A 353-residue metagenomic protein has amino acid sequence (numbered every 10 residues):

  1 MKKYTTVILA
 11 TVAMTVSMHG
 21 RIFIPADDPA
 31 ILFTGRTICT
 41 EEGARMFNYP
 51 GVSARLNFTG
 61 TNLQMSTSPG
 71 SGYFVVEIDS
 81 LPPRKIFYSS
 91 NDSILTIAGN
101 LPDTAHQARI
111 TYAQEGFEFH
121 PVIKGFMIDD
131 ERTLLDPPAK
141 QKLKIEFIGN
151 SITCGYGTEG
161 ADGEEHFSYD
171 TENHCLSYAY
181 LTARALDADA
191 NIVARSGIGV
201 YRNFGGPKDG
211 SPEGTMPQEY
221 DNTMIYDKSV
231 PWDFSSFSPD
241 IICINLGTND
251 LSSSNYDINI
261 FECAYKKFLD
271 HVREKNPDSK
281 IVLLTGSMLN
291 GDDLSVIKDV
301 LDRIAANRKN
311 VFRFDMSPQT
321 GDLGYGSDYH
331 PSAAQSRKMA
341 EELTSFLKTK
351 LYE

Functional and structural regions predicted by a protein language model:
M1-F23: Bacterial Sec-dependent N-terminal signal peptides
M18-I148, I152-H174: N-terminal secretory targeting modules
Y49-G51, G116-H120, T158, E164-C263 (+2 more regions): Conserved SGNH/GDSL esterase-like catalytic core that processes O-acyl groups on lipids and polysaccharides
L135-P138, K228-S238, D270-K275, K350-E353: Surface-exposed acidic, glycine-flexible loop patches that form ligand/cofactor-binding and adhesion interfaces
K144-I148, T153, A190-A194, D240-N245 (+2 more regions): Structural recognition of the beta-strand scaffold that forms the well-ordered cores of secreted hydrolase catalytic
T153, D187, N191, G247 (+4 more regions): Sec-exported extracytoplasmic/periplasmic mature domains
Y265-L269, K298-L301: Generic structural signal for well-ordered alpha-helices, preferentially at hydrophobic/aromatic core positions
K280-G326, Q335-E353: Extracellular serine-dependent O-acyl
